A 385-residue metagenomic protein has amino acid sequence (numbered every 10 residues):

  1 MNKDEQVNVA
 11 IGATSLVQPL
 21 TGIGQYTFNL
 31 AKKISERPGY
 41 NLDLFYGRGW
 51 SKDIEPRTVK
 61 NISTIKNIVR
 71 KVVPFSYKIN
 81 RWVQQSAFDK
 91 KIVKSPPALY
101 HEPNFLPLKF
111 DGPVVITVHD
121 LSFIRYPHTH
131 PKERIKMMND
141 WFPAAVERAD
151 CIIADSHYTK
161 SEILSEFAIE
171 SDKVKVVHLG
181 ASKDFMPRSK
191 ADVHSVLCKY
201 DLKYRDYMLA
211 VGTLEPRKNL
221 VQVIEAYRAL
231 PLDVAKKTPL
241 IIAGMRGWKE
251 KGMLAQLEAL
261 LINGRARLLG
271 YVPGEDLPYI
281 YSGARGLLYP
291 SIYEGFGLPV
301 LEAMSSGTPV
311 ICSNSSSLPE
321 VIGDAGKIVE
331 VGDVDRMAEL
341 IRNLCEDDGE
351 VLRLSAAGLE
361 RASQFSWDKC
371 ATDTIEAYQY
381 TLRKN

Functional and structural regions predicted by a protein language model:
M1-N385: Carbohydrate transferase catalytic cores enriched for Leloir-type hexosyltransferases
